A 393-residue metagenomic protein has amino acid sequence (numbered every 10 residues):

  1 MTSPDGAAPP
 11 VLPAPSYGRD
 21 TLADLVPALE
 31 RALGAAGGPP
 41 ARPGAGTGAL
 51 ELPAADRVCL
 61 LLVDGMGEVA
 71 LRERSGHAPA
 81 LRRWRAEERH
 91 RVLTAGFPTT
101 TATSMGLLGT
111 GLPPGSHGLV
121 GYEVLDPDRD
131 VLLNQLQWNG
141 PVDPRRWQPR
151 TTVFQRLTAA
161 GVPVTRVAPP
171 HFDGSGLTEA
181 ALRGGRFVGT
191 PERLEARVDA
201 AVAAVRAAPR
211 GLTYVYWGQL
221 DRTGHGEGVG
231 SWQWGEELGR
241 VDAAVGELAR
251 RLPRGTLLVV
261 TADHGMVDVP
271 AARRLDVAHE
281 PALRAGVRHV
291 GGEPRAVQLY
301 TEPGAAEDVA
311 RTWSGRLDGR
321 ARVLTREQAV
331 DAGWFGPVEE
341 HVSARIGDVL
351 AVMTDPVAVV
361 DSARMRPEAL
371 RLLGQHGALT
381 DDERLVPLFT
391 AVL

Functional and structural regions predicted by a protein language model:
M1-G44, E73-H90, T94-G211, Y216-H225: His/Asp/Glu-rich, glycine-adjacent segments that coordinate divalent cations and/or stabilize oxyanion chemistry on
L52-A78: TRNA-binding/sensing appendages of the translation machinery
D56-C59, P209-Q219, T256-L258, V349-A351: Generic beta-sheet signal
L62, V259-A262: Generic enzyme active-site microenvironment
D64-G65, H264-M266: Active-site metal-binding loops of divalent metal-dependent hydrolases
L220-L258: A long, amphipathic alpha-helix that forms part of the scaffold/cap immediately adjacent to metal-dependent active
M266-G292: Acidic/histidine-rich catalytic neighborhood
R288-L393: Active-site neighborhoods of enzymes that stabilize oxyanions during catalysis
